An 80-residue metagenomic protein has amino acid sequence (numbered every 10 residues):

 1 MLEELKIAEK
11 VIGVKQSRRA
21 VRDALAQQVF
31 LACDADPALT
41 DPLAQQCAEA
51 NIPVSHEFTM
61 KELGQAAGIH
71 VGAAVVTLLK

Functional and structural regions predicted by a protein language model:
M1-L25, D34-P37: Ribosome large-subunit tunnel/peptidyl-transferase-proximal elements
I7, E49-K80: C-terminal structural segments of small proteins and small subunits
T40-P42, A66: Short glycine-/acidic-enriched loop or helix-start segments at secondary-structure transitions that form or flank
L43-A48: A generic structural signal for well-ordered alpha-helical segments
